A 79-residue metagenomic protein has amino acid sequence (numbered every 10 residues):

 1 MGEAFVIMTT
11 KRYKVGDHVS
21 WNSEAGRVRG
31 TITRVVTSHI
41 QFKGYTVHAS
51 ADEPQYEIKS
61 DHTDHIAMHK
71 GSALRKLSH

Functional and structural regions predicted by a protein language model:
M1-V15, A25-G26: Mixed-charge, Lys/Arg-rich low-complexity intrinsically disordered regions
G26-V28, P54: Residue-level signal for beta-strand positions within conserved beta-sheet cores that form or flank
G30-I32: Conserved hydrophobic positions within beta-strands
V35-I40: Short, conserved beta-turn/loop elements at beta-strand boundaries and strand-helix junctions
K43-Y45: Short beta-alpha junctions and helix-cap segments that line functional grooves
A49-H79: Intrinsically disordered, low-complexity, charged/polar segments
